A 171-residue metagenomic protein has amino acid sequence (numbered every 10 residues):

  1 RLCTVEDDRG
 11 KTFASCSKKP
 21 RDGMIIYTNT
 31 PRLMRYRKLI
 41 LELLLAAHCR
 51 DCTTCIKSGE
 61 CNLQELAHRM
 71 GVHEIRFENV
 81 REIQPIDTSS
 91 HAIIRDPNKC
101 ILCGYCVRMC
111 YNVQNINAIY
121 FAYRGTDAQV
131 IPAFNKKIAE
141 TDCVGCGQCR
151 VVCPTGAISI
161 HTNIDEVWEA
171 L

Functional and structural regions predicted by a protein language model:
L2-G145, V151, I158-A170: Fe-S ferredoxin-like electron-transfer domains and their immediately adjacent linker/connector regions across
